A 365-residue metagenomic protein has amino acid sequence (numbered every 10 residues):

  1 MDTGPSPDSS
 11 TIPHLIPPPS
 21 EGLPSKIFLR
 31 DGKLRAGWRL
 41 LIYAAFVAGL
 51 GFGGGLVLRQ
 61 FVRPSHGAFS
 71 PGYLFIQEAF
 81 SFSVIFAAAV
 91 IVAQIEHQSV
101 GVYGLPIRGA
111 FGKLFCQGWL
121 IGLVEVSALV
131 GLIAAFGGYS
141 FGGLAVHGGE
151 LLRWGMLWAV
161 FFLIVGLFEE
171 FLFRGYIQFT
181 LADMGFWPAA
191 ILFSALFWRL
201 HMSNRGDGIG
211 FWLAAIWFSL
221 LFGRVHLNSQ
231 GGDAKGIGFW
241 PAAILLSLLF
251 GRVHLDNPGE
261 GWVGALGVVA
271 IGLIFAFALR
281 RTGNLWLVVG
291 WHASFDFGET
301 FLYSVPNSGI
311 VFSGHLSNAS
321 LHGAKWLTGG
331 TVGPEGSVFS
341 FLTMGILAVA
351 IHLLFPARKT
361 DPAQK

Functional and structural regions predicted by a protein language model:
M1-V100, G104-I107, F111, S229-D233 (+1 more regions): N-terminal, membrane-interfacial amphipathic/helix-forming hydrophobic leader that caps and precedes the first
P5-D8, I16, L56-I76, Q98-M184 (+5 more regions): Juxtamembrane helix-loop-helix connectors linking adjacent transmembrane helices in multi-pass membrane enzymes
A44-F52, Q117-V126, L285-V305: Hydrophobic alpha-helical membrane-insertion segments
L50-V62, V84-V92, A128-L132, F136 (+12 more regions): Alpha-helical membrane-inserting segments
A79-A87, L152-A159, A265-A270, L342: Membrane-embedded alpha-helical segments of multi-pass membrane proteins, especially the transmembrane helices
V126-S127, W158, F162, F186-H201 (+3 more regions): Small-polar-interrupted transmembrane alpha-helices in polytopic inner-membrane proteins
W187-P188, W240-P241, G283-W286, E335: Residues that define the loop-to-transmembrane-helix transition and helix capping in multi-pass membrane transporters
A195-K235, E260, G264-W326: Functionally important transmembrane alpha-helices
